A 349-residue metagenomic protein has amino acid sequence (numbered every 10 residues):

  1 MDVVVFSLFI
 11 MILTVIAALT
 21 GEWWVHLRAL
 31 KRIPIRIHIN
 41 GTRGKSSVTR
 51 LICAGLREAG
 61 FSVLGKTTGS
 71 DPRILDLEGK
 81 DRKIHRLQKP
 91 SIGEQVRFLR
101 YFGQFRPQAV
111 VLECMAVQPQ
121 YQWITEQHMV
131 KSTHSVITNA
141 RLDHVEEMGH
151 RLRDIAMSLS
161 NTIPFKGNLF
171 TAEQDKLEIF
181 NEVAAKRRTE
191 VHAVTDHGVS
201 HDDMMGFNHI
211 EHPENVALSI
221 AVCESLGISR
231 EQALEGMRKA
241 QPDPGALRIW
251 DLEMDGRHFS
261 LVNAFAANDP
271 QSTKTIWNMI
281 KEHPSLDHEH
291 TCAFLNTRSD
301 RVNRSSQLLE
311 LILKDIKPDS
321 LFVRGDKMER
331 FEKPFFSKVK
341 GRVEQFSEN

Functional and structural regions predicted by a protein language model:
M1-N40, S47-L51, A59: Short, basic phosphate-binding NTP loop
L27-I33, A54-S135, N139, D143-A156: ATP-dependent carboxylate-amine ligase catalytic core
I52, L56-R57, A184, F335: Hydrophobic alpha-helical packing residues
F61-L64, A109, V191, T291 (+1 more regions): Hydrophobic anchor at the start of a short beta-strand that flanks the dinucleotide cofactor-binding loop
M129-N139, I179, N208-P242: A conserved, hydrophobic alpha-helical segment in the catalytic core of large ATP/adenylate-utilizing enzymes
H134-G167, T171-A193, T273, S305: Conserved catalytic-core segment of NTP-binding enzymes
D175-K176, F265-Q345: Active-site beta-alpha connecting loops in nucleotide-dependent enzymes
E224-V262, A267: Gly/charged, well-structured mid-domain segments that form the phosphate/adenylate-handling core of ATP-dependent
